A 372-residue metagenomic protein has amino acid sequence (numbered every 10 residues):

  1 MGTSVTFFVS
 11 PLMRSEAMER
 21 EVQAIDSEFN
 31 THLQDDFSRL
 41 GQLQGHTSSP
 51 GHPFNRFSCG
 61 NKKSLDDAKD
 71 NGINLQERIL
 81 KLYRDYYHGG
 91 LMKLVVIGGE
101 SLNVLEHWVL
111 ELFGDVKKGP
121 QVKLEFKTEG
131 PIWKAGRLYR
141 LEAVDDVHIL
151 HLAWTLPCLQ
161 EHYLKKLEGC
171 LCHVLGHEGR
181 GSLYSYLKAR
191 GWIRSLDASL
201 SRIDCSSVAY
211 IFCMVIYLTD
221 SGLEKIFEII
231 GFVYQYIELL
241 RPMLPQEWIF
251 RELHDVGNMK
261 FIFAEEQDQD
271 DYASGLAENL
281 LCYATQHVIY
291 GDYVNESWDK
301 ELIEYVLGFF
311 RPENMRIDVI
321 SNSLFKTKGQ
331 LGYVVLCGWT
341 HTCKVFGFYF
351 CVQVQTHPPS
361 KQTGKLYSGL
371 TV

Functional and structural regions predicted by a protein language model:
M1-L82, T128-L138, H151-L152, K166-R202 (+3 more regions): Acidic/histidine-enriched segments that form metal/cofactor-coordinating and catalytic pocket/exosite environments
V9, G98-E100, L156-Q160, I216-E224 (+1 more regions): A generic structural motif
P50-L65, H88, K93-L159, L244-Q267 (+1 more regions): An aromatic/glycine/proline-enriched structural segment found at the starts of mature extracellular/organellar domains
L80-R84, L138-R140, S199-D204, E301-L307 (+1 more regions): Generic recognition of flexible, low-complexity loop/linker segments
Y83-G90, A143-D146, C205-Y210, F310: Short, flexible turn/loop "capping" segments at secondary-structure junctions
L91-G99, C213-Y217, M315-D318: Short cationic amphipathic helices and targeting signals
L150-W154, Y210-T219: Short, hydrophobic beta-strand segments
G222-D255, E265-D270, S274, N279-K361 (+1 more regions): Ordered core of a single globular domain
